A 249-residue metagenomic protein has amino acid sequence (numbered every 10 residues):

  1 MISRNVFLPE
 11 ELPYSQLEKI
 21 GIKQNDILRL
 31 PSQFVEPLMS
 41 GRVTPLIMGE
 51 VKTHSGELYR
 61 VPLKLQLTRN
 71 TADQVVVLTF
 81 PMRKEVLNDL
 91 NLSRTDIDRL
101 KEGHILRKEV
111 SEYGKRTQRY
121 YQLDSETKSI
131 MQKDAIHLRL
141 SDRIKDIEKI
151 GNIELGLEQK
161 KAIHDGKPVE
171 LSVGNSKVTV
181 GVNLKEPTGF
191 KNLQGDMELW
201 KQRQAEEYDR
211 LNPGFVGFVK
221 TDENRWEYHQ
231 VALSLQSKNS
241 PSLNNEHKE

Functional and structural regions predicted by a protein language model:
M1-P37, R60-K84: Charged, compositionally biased non-catalytic regions
M1-R4, S111-G114, N245-E249: Classical N-terminal secretory signal peptides
Q16-Q24, Q122-E249: A eukaryote-biased signal for long
G21-V51, M82-K115, D146-D165: Short, flexible domain-boundary/linker segments around small modular repeats
M39-R69: Amphipathic, interaction-prone secondary-structure segments
Q66-N88, S93-R94, L123-K145: Extended intrinsically disordered, low-complexity coil regions enriched in Ser, Thr, Gly, Ala and often Pro
V75-V77, L100, L243-E249: Intrinsically disordered, low-complexity segments of exported/surface proteins
